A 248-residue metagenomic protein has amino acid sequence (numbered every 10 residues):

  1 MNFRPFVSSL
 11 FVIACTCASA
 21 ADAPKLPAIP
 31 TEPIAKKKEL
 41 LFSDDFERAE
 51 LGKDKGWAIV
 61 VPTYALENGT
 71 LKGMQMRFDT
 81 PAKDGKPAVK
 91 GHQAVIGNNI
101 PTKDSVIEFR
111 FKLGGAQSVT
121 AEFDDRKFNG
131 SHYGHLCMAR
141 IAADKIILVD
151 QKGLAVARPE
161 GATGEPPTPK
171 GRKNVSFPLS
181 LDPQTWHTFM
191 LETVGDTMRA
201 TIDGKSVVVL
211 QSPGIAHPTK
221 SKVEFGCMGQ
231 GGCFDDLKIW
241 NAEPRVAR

Functional and structural regions predicted by a protein language model:
A23-I59, V246-R248: Extracellular carbohydrate-recognition regions
T31-P33, Q93-N99, V175-L181, V223-E224: Beta-strand-rich interaction surfaces with strong enrichment in secreted/lumenal proteins
F46, I107-F109, T185-T193, M198-A200: Short tryptophan-centered beta-strand motifs in secreted/extracellular beta-sheet-rich domains of glycan-recognition
F46, L237-A242: Extracellular beta-strand elements of beta-rich domains used for carbohydrate recognition/degradation or cell-matrix
E50-A82: Extracellular glycan-recognition surfaces and repeat-rich motifs
R77-E160: Secretory/extracellular carbohydrate-interaction modules and structurally similar beta-sandwich "look-alikes"
A155-T188: Short, aromatic/His-centered strand-loop micro-motif at the edge of beta-sheets
L210-K238: Flexible glycan-contacting loops in extracellular carbohydrate-active proteins
